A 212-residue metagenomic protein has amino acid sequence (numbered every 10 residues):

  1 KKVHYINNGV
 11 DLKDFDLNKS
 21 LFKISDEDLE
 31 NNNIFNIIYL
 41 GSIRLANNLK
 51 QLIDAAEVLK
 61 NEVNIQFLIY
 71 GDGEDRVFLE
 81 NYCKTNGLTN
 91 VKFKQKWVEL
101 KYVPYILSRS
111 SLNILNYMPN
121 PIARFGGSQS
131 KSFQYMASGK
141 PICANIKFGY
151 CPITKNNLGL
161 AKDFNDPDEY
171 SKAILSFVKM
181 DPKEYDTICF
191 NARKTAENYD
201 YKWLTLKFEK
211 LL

Functional and structural regions predicted by a protein language model:
G9, W97: Carbohydrate-associated surface elements
V10-D28, N33, N48: Acidic anion/phosphate-binding donor-loop and adjacent secondary structure in glycosyltransferase catalytic cores
L29-A56, L68, C189, L204: Conserved donor-binding/catalytic core segment of Leloir-type glycosyltransferases
E57, V77-F78, V98-S111, A137 (+1 more regions): Short acidic alpha-helix that forms the nucleotide-activated donor recognition element in Leloir-type transferases
Y105-G126, K140-P141: Acidic donor-binding loop of glycosyltransferase active sites
Y150-S176: Change "using UDP/GDP/dTDP sugars" to "using nucleotide sugars
S176, K183-N198, K210: A short, well-ordered alpha-helix in the C-terminal region of glycosyltransferases
M180, Y201-L212: C-terminal alpha-helical cap of glycosyltransferases
